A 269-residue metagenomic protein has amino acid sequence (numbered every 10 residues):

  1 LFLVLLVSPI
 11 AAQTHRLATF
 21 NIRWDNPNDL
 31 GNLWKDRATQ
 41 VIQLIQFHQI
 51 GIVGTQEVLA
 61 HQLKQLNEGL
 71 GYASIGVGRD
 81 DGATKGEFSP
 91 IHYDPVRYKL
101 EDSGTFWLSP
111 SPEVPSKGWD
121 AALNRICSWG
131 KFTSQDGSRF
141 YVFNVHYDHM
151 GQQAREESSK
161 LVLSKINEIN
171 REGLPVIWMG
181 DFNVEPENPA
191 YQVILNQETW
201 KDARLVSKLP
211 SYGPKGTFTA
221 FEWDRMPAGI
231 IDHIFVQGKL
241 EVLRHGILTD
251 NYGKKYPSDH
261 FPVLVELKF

Functional and structural regions predicted by a protein language model:
L1-S8: Bacterial N-terminal signal peptides
I10-G69, D80-E87, S138, K160 (+1 more regions): N-terminal, active-site-proximal structural segment of metallo-dependent hydrolase catalytic domains
T19-T39, T84, L108-A122, D148 (+2 more regions): Acidic/histidine-rich helix-loop elements that form or flank divalent-metal/phosphate-binding sites at the catalytic
F20-I22, E57, V145-Y147, D181-F182 (+1 more regions): Active-site metal-binding loops of divalent metal-dependent hydrolases
I52-Y141, G246-I247: Structured beta-strand-rich core segments of catalytic domains in phosphoester-bond hydrolases
G54-Q56, V77, I177-D181, D202-L205: Active-site neighborhood of phospho(di)ester-bond hydrolases with catalytic His/Asp-centered motifs
R97, Q153, E157, N167-V176 (+1 more regions): Metal-dependent phosphoester-hydrolase catalytic domains
